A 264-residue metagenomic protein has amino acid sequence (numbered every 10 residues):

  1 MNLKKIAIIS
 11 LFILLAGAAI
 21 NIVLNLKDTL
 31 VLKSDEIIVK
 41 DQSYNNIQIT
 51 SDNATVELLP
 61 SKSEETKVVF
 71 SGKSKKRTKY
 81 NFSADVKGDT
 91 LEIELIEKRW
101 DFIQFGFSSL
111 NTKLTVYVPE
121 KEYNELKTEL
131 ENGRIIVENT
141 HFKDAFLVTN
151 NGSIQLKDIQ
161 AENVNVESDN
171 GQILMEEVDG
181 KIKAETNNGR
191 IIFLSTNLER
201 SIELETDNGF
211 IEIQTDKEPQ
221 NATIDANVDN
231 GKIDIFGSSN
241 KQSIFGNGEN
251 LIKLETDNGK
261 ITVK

Functional and structural regions predicted by a protein language model:
M1-L3: Short, Lys/Arg-rich N-terminal segment immediately upstream of the first membrane anchor
K5-L24: Hydrophobic membrane-insertion alpha-helices, especially the h-region of bacterial N-terminal signal peptides
I20-I37: Aromatic-capped interface at the extracytoplasmic side of an N-terminal signal-anchor transmembrane helix
K27-L30, I47-T50, K67-K79, F105-S108 (+4 more regions): Short, solvent-exposed secondary-structure boundary motifs
K33-Q42, N46, T55-E57, N81-N163 (+2 more regions): Right-handed parallel beta-helix
D52-A54, K62-R77, E97, L114-V118: N-terminal beta-strand/beta-hairpin edge segment
S61, S71-K75, K87-D89, I96-K98 (+7 more regions): Solvent-exposed coil/turn segments that connect beta secondary-structure elements in extracytoplasmic/periplasmic
N163-V164, Q172-K264: Short, surface-exposed interaction patches in beta-rich subdomains that mediate adhesion/assembly near membranes
